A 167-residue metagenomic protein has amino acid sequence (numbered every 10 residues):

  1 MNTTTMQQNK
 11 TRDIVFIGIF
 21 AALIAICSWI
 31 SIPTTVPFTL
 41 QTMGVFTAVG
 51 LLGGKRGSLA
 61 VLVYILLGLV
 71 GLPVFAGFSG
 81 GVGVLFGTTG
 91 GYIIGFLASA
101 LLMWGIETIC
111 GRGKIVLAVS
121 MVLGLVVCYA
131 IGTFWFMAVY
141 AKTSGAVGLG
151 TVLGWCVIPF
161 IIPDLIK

Functional and structural regions predicted by a protein language model:
N2, V15, I19, I26 (+1 more regions): Short helix-perturbing small/polar motifs within transmembrane alpha-helices
N2-A60, V70: Hydrophobic transmembrane alpha-helices
M6-K10, T35-V36, A76-G77, V82 (+2 more regions): Helix-boundary and loop/linker segments of multi-pass membrane transporters
N9-F20, F38, T42-V45, G57 (+5 more regions): Residue-level signature of transmembrane alpha-helical entry/exit and packing/kink sites in multi-pass membrane
L23, C27, S31, A48 (+8 more regions): Alpha-helical membrane-inserting segments
S28-L40, I65-S99: Interfacial aromatic-anchored transmembrane helix boundaries in multi-pass membrane proteins
L59-G68, S120-G124: Central hydrophobic cores of alpha-helical transmembrane segments in multi-pass integral membrane proteins
R112-I166: Membrane-embedded alpha-helical hairpins and interfacial helices in multi-pass inner-membrane proteins
